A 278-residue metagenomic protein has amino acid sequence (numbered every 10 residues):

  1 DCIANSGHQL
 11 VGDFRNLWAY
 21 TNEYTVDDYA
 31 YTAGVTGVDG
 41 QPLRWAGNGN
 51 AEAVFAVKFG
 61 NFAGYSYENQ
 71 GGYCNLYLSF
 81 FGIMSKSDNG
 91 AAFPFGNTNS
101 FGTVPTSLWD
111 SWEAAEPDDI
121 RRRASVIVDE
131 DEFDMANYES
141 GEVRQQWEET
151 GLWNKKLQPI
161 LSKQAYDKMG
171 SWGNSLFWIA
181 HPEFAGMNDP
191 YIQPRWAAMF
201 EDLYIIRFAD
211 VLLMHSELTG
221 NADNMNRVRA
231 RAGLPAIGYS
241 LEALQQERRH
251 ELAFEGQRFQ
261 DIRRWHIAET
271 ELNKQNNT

Functional and structural regions predicted by a protein language model:
D1-W153: An aromatic- and glycine-enriched ligand-binding surface/loop that stacks and positions planar moieties
I3-H8, M214-N221, R229-L234, Q245-H250: Sec-exported extracytoplasmic/periplasmic mature domains
H8-F14, P235-E242: Boundary/linker segments of alpha-helical solenoid repeat arrays
F14, W18-Y20, N97, D110-S111 (+8 more regions): Generic detector of bulky aromatic hydrophobic side chains
Y20-A91, W178-I179, D189-I205, N226-R229 (+1 more regions): Long, intrinsically disordered, low-complexity segments
S111-A230: C-terminal substrate/ligand-recognition segments
